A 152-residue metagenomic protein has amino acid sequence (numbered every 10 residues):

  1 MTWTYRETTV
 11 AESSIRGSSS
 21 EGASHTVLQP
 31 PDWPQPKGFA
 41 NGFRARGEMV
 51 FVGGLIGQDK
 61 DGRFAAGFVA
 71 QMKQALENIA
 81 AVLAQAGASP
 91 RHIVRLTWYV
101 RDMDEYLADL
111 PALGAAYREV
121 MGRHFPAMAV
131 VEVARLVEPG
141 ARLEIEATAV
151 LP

Functional and structural regions predicted by a protein language model:
T2-V94, V100-P152: N-terminal presequence-like segments and the immediate start of the first folded domain
